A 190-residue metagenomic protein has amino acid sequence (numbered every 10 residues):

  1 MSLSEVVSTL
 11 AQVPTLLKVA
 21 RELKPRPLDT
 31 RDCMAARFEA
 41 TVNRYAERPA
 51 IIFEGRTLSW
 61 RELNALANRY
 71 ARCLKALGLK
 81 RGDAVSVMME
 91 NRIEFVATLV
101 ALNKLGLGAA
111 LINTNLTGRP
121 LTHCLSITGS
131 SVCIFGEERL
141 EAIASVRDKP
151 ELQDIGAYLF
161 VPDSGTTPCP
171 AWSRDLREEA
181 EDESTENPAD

Functional and structural regions predicted by a protein language model:
M1-R31: Flexible, non-catalytic linker and terminal segments flanking ANL/adenylate-forming cores
L16, E141-D190: ANL superfamily adenylate-forming
R26-E39, E47-R92, V96-V100, T117-T122 (+2 more regions): Conserved AMP-binding/adenylate-forming core of the ANL superfamily
E54, S131, G136, V161-P162: Conserved residues at the C-terminal ends of beta-strands
K80, S131, G156: Short acidic/polar active-site loop segments enriched in Thr and Asp
G106: Structured binding elements
T114-R147, R177-S184: Conserved ATP-dependent adenylate/AMP-binding module captured primarily in the ANL superfamily
